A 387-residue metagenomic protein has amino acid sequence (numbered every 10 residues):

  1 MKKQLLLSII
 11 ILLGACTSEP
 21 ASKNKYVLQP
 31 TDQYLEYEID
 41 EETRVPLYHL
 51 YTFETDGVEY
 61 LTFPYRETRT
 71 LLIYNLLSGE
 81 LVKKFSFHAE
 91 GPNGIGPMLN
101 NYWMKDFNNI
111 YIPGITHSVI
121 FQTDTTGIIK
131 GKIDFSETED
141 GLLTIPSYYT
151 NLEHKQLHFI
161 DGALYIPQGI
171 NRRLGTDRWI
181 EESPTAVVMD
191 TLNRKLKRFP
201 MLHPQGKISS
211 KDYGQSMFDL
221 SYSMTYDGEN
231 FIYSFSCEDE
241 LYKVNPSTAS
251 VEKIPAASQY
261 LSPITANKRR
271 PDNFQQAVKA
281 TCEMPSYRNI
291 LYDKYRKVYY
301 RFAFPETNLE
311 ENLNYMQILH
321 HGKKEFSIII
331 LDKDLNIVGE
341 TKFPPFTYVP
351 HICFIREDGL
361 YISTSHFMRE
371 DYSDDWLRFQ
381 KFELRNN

Functional and structural regions predicted by a protein language model:
S22-L47: A short helix->beta-strand "capping" segment at the edge of beta-propeller domains
E38-L71, R288-D293, K297-F304: Beta-strand-rich domains and repeat architectures in extracellular enzymes and scaffolds, especially beta-propellers
P46-D56, L99-K105, T150-D161, S216-D227 (+2 more regions): Structural signature of eukaryotic scaffold interfaces centered on beta-propeller domains
E80-Y111, I115, S136-Y148, F343-V349: Blade-loop segments of beta-propeller domains
P92-N93, A257-D272, N336-R356: Conserved blade-ending motifs and adjacent loop-strand segments that build the rim/top face of beta-propeller domains
H117-S118, T125-D161, P167-Q168, R173-G175: Asp-box/WD-like beta-propeller blade repeats and closely related beta-sheet repeat scaffolds
W179-R194, M316-D334, D375-N386: Beta-propeller blade signature
C282-I330: Loop/turn-rich, solvent-exposed surfaces of beta-rich toroidal or solenoidal domains
